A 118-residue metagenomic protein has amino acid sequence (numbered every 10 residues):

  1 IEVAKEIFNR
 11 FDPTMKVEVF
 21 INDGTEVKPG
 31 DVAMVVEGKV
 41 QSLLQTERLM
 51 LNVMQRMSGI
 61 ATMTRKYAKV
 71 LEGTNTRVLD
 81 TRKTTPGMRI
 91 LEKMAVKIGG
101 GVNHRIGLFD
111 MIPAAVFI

Functional and structural regions predicted by a protein language model:
I1-I118: Acidic/glycine-rich phosphate/pyrophosphate-binding loops and surrounding catalytic core that coordinate Mg2+
